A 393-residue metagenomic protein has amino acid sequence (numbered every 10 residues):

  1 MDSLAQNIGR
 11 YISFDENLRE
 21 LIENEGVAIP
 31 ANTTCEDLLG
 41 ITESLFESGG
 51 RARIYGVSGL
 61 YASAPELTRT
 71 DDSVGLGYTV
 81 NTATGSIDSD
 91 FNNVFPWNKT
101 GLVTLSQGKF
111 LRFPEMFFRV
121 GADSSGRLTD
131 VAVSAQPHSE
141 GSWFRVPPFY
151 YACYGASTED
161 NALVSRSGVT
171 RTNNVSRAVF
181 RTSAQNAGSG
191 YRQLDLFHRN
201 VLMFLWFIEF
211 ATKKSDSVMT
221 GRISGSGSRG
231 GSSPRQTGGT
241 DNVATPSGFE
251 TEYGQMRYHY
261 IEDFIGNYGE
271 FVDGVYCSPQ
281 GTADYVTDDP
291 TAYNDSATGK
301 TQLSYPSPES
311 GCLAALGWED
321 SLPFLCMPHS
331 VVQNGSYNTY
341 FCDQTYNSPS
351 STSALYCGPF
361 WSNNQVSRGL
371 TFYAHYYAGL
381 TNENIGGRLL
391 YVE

Functional and structural regions predicted by a protein language model:
M1-R51: Surface-exposed receptor/substrate recognition regions of extracellular proteins
S3, G85-L102, L128-V131, Q236-Q255 (+1 more regions): Short linear interaction motifs
S48-V120: GGW-centered surface loops in extracellular recognition modules
S106-G108, V131-F264: Short aromatic-cysteine micro-motif
M116-R119, G155-T158, V275-Y276, V392-E393: Acidic glycine-/aspartate-rich tracts in secreted/extracellular proteins
R119-R127, T158-A162, Q365: Short, solvent-exposed loop/turn elements at domain surfaces
H198-N200, S224-T237, G248, F264-Q280 (+1 more regions): C-terminal, surface-exposed recognition/capping segments
S278-D289: A short, polar/charged loop-to-alpha-helix boundary motif
